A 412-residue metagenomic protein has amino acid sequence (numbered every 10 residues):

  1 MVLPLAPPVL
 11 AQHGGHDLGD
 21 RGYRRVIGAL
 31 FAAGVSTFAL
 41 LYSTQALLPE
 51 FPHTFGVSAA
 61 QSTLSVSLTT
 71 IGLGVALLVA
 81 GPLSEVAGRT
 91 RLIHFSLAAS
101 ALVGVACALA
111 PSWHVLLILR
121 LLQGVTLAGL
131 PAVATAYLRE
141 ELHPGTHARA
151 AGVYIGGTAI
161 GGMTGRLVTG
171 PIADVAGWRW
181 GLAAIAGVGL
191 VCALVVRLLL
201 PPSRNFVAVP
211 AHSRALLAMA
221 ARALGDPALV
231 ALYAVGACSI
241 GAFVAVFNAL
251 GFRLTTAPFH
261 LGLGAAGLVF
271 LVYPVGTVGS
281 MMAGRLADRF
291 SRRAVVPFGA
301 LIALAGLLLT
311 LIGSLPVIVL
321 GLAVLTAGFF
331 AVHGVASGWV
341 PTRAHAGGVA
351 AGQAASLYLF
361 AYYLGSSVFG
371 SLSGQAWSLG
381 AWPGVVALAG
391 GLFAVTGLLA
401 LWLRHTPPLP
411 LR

Functional and structural regions predicted by a protein language model:
L10-D20, L200-Y233: Juxtamembrane intracellular "pre-TM" segments in multi-pass secondary transporters
G56, G88, L109-V115, H143 (+1 more regions): Helix-breaking motifs and short loop linkers at transmembrane-helix boundaries and internal kinks in secondary membrane
V75-H114: Conserved MFS/SLC helix-loop-helix module at the cytosolic interface between two early adjacent transmembrane helices
A99, V103-A106, H114-Q123, P316-V324: Paired small-residue
W113-V115, P144-T146, G152-P201: Helix-loop-helix hairpin linking two adjacent transmembrane segments in secondary transporters
L119-I160: Cytoplasmic helix-loop-helix junction between adjacent transmembrane helices in 12-TM secondary transporters
R293-A336: C-terminal transmembrane helical hairpin of 12-TM major facilitator-type secondary transporters
R343-G380: A late C-terminal transmembrane helix in Major Facilitator Superfamily
